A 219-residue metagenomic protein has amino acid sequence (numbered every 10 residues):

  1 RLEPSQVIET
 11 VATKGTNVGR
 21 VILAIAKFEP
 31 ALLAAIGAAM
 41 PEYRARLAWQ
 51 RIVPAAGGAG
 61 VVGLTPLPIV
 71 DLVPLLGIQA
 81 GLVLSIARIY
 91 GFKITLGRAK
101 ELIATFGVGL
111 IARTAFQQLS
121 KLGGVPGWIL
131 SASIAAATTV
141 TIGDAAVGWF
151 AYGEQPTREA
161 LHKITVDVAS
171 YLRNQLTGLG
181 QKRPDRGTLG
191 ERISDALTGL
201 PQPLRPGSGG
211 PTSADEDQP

Functional and structural regions predicted by a protein language model:
R1-A39: Canonical P-loop GTPase G-domain recognition
R1-N17, R46-R51, D71-G81: Hydrophobic alpha-helical transmembrane segments
T16, R20, Y43, L47 (+2 more regions): Charged, alpha-helix-enriched surfaces in structured cytosolic catalytic cores of large nucleotide-utilizing machines
I25-L33, A87-Y90, A137, W149-G153 (+1 more regions): Conserved NTP-handling cores and scaffolds of large molecular machines
I36-A56: Cytosolic-side membrane-insertion boundary helix
V53-A145: Membrane-inserting effector segments that mediate pore formation, membrane fusion, or transient membrane insertion
D144-P219: Hydrophobic alpha-helical transmembrane segments of membrane transport and translocation systems, primarily multi-pass
